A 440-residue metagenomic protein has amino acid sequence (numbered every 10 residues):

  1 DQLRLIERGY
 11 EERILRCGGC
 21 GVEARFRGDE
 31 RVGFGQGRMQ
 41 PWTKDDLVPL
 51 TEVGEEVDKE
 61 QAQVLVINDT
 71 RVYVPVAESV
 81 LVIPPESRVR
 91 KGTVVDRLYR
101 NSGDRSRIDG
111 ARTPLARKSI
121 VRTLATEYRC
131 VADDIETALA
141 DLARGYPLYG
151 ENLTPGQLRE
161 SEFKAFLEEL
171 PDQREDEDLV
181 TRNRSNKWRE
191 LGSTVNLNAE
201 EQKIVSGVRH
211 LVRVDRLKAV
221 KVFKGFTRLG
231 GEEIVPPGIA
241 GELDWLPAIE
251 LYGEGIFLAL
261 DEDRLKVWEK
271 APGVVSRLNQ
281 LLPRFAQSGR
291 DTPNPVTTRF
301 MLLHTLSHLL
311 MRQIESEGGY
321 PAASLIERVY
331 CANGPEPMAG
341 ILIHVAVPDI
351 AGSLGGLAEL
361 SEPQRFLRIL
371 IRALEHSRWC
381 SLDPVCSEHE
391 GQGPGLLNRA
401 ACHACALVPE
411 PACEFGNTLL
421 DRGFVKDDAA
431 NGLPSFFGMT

Functional and structural regions predicted by a protein language model:
D1-T440: Extended, well-ordered protein cores
